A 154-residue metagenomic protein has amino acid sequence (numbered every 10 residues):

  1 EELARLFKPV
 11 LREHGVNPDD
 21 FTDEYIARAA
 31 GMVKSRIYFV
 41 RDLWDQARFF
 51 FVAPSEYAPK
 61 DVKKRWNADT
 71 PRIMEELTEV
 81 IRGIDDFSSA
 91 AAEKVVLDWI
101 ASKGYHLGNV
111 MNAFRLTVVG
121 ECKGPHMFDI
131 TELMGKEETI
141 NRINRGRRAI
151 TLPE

Functional and structural regions predicted by a protein language model:
E2-K103: Small-residue-rich helix-loop
S89-T151: Charged substrate- and nucleic-acid-binding regions of tRNA-handling and nucleotidyl-transfer enzymes, centered on
